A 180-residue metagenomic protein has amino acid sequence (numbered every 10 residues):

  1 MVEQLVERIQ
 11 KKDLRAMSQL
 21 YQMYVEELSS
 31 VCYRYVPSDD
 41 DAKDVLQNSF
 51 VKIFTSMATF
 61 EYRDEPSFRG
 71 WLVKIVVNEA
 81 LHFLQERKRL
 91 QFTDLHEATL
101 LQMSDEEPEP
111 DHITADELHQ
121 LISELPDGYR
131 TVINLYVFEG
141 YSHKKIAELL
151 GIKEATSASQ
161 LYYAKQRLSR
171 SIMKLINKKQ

Functional and structural regions predicted by a protein language model:
M1-E27, K144-K145, L150, N177-Q180: N-terminal module of bacterial RNA polymerase sigma factors
V2, L90-A115: Internal acidic/polar
Q10-K11, F50-E65, R87: Sigma70-family region 2
Y21-D39, S56, I122, S171-K174: Amphipathic, Lys/Arg- and hydrophobic-enriched alpha-helical face
S30, D44-V51, P66-N78: Structural recognition of an alpha-helix C-terminal capping motif at a helix-to-coil junction
T59, V73-D94, Y163: Arg/Lys-rich amphipathic alpha helix in sigma70-family domain 2
Q120-T131, E139-T156: Helix-turn-helix DNA-binding module
R130, K165-Q180: Short, Lys/Arg-enriched C-terminal cap helix and immediately downstream tail that follows
